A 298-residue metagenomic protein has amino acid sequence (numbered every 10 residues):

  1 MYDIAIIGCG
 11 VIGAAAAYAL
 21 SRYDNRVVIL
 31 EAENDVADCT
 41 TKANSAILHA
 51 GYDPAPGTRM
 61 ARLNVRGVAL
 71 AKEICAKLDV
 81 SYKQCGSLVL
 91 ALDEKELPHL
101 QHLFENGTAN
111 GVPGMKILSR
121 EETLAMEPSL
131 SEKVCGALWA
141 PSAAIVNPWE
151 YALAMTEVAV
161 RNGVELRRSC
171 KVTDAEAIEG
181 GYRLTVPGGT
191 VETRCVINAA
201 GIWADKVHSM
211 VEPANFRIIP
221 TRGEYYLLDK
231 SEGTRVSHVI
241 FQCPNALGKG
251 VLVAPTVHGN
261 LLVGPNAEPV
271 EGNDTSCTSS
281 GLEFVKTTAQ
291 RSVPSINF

Functional and structural regions predicted by a protein language model:
Y2-I29: N-terminal Rossmann-like FAD-binding beta1-loop-alpha1 element of flavoenzymes
I12, D35, W203: Conserved Rossmann-like nucleotide-cofactor binding loop
Y18-R22, L48, L78-K83, G181 (+3 more regions): Active-site substrate-recognition segment that forms the wall of the catalytic cavity or substrate channel
S21-A43: Glycine-rich FAD pyrophosphate-binding loop
E31, Q84, S119-R120, R168-C170 (+1 more regions): Short loop/edge segments at beta-strand edges and connector loops that shape dinucleotide/nucleotide cofactor-binding
A46-M126, C135, G250-V251: Dinucleotide-binding Rossmann-like beta1-alpha1 core, especially the glycine-rich loop that anchors the ADP
A55, R62-V65, L90-H99, L138-E157 (+2 more regions): Short beta-strand to alpha-helix junction loop
L138-C195: Helical element adjacent to the flavin cofactor pocket in flavoenzyme catalytic cores
